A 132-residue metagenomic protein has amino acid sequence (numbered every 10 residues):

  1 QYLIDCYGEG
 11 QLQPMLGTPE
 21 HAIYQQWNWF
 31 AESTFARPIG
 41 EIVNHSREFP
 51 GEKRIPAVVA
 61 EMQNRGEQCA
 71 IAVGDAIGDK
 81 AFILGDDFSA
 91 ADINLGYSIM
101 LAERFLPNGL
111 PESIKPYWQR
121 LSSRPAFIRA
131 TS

Functional and structural regions predicted by a protein language model:
Q1-A60, N64, G74: GST-like domain detector, emphasizing the conserved glutathione-binding G-site in the N-terminal thioredoxin-like
I4, S98-I99, T131: Active-site-flanking alpha-helical
Q11, E61, L106-S113: Structural helix-adjacent loops and short alpha-helical linkers that scaffold large soluble proteins
Y24, S113-P116, R120: Domain-level recognition of soluble alpha/beta enzyme cores, biased toward histidine phosphatases/phosphomutases
T34, P38-V43, I83-P107, R120-L121: GST superfamily/GST-like fold recognition
A70-L84: Hydrophobic alpha-helical bundle segments that form small-molecule/ligand-binding pockets
R124: Acidic-histidine catalytic/liganding microenvironments
